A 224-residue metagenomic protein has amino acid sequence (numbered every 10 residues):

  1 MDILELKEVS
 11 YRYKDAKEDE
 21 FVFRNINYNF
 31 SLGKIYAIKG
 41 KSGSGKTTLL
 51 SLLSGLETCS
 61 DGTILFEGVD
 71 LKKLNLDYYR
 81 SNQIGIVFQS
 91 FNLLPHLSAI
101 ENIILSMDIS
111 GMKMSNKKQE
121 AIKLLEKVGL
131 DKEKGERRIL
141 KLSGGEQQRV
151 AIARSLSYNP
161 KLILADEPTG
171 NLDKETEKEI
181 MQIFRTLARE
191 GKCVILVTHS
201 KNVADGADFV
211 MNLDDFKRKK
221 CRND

Functional and structural regions predicted by a protein language model:
S54: Helix-to-loop junction immediately C-terminal to a conserved catalytic motif
G62-D70: Conserved ABC transporter NBD signature motif
L71-G85, R189: ABC ATPase NBD coupling module
L97-L105: Short coil-to-helix segment of the ABC ATPase nucleotide-binding domain corresponding to the Q-loop/switch region
N116-E133: Conserved ABC ATPase "signature" region
R138-L142, E146: Conserved ABC ATPase signature
N159: Conserved catalytic motifs of ABC-family nucleotide-binding domains
